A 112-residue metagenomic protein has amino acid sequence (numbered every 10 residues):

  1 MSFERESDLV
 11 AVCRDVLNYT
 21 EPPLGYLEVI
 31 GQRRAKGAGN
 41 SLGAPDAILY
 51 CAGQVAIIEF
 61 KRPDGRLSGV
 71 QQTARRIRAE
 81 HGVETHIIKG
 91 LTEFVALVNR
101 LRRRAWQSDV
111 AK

Functional and structural regions predicted by a protein language model:
M1-K112: Catalytic phosphate/metal-binding cores of nucleic-acid and nucleotide-processing enzymes, i.e., regions that mediate
